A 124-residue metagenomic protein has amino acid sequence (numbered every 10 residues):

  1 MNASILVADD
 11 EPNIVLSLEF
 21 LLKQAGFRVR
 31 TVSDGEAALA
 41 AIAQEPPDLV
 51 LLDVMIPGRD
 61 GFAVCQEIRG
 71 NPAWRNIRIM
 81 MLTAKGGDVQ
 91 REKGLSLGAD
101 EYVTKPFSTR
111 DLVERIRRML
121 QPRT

Functional and structural regions predicted by a protein language model:
N2-N13, L18-L22, V50: Conserved acidic segment of CheY-like receiver
V15, P57, R75, G87 (+1 more regions): The feature encodes the CheY-like receiver
G26-S33, A41: Short hydrophobic/Thr-rich beta-strand motif most characteristic of the beta2 strand and flanking loop of CheY-like
E45-L51, I56: Active-site beta3 strand of CheY-like receiver
F107-R117: C-terminal output helix
